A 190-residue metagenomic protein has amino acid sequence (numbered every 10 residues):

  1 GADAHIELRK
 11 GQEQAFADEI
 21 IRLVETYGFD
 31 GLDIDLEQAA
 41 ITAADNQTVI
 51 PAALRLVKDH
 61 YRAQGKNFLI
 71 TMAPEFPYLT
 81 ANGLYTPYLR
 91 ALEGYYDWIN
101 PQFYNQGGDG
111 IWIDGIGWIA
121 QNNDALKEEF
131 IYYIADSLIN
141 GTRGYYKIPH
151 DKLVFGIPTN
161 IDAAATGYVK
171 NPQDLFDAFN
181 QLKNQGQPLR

Functional and structural regions predicted by a protein language model:
G1-L138, H150-V154, T159-F176, Q187-L189: Chitinase-like catalytic core of GlcNAc-active glycosidases
K183-Q185: Extended serine/threonine-enriched, polar tracts that run as long, contiguous segments within proteins
